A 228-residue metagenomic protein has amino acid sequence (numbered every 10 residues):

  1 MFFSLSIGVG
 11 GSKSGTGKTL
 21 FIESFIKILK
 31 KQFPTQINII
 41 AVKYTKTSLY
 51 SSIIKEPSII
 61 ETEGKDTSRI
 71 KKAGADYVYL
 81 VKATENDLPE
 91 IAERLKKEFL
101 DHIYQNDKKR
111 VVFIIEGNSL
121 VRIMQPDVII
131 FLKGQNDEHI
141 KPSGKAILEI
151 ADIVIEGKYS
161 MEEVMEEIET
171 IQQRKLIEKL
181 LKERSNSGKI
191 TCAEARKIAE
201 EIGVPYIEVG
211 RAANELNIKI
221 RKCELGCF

Functional and structural regions predicted by a protein language model:
M1-V9, F33: Extreme N-terminal, non-catalytic leader segments that precede Walker-type/kinase nucleotide-binding cores
G8-F25: Glycine-rich phosphate-binding P-loop
G8-V9, A41, Y79-K82, F113-E116 (+1 more regions): General beta-strand structural signal in soluble alpha/beta enzymes
F25-D87: N-terminal phosphate/diphosphate-binding loop that engages ATP/GTP or pyrophosphate donors across diverse enzyme folds
T84-V121: Phosphate-binding/switch loop-helix module in NTP-utilizing enzymes
Y104-Q105, V112, G117-K175: Conserved catalytic-core segment of NTP-binding enzymes
Q173-K197, E201-F228: Long, charge-rich, low-complexity intrinsically disordered regions
